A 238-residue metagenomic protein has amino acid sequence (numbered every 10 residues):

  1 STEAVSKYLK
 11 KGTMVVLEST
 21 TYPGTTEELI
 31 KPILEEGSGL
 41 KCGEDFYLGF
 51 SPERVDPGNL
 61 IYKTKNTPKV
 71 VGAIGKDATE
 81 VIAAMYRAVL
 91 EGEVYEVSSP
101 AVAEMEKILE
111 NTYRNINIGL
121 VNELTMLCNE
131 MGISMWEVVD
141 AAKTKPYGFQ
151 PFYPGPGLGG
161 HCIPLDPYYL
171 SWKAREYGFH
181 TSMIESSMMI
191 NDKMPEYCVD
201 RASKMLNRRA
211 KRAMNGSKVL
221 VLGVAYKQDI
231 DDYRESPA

Functional and structural regions predicted by a protein language model:
S1-A238: Structural/interface elements that position substrates and couple domains in central-metabolism enzymes
